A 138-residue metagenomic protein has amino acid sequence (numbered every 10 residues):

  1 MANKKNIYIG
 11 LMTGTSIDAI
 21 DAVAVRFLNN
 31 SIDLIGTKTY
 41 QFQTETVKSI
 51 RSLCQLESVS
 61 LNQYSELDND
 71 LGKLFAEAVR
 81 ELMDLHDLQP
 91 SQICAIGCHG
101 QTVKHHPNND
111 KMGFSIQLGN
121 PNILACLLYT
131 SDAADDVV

Functional and structural regions predicted by a protein language model:
N3-Y8: Extreme N-terminal starter segment of soluble prokaryotic enzymes
M12-N62: Short glycine-rich, Thr/Ser-proximal phosphate-binding strand/loop in the N-terminal lobe of ATP-dependent enzymes
A24-S31, N108-N122: A glycine- and small-aliphatic-rich helix-loop capping segment at beta-alpha/alpha-beta transitions that lines
L61-L118: Short beta-strand-loop/turn "lid" adjacent to the catalytic site in phosphate-handling enzymes
Q101, A125, Y129: Cell-envelope and extracellular/periplasmic
Y129-V138: Single conserved hydrophobic/aromatic residue that forms the stacking wall/gate of nucleotide- or nucleobase-binding
